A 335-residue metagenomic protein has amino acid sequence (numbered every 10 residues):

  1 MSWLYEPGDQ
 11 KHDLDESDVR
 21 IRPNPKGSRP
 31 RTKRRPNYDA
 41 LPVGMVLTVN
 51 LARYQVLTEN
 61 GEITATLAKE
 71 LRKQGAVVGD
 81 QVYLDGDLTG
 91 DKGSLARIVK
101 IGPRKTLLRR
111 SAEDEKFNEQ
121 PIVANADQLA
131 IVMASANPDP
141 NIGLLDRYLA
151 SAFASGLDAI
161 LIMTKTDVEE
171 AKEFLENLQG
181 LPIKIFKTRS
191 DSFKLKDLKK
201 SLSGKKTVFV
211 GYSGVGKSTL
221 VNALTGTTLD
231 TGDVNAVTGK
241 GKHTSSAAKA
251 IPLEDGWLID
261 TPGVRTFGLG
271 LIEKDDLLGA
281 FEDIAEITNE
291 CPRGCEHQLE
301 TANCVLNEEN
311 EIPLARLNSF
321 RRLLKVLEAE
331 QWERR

Functional and structural regions predicted by a protein language model:
M1-H12, D18-I21, N37-A40, Q74-V82 (+9 more regions): Helix-rich effector regions associated with P-loop NTPase G domains
D39-N50: Structural detector for short beta-strands of small beta-barrel domains
P42, G61-A65, L229: Short beta-strand segments
A52-V56: Short aromatic-glycine-enriched beta-strand elements
G61-V78: Beta-strand/loop nucleic-acid-binding surfaces
N118-F186: Phosphate-binding glycine-rich loops and their immediate beta-loop-alpha structural context
D158, K165-V215, G226: Canonical P-loop GTPase G-domain recognition
